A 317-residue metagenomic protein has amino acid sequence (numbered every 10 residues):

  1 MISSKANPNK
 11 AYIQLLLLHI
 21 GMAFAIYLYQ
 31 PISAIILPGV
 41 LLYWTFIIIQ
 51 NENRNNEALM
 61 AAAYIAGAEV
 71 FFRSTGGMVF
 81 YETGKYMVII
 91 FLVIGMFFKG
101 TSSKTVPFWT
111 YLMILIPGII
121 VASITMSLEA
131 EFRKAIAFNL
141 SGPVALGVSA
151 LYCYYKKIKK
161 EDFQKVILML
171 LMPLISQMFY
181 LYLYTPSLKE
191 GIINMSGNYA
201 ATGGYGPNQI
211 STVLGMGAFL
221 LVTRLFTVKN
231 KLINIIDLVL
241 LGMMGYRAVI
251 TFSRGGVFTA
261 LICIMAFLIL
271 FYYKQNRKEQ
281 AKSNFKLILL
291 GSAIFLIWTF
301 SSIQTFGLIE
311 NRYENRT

Functional and structural regions predicted by a protein language model:
I2-F98, I120-T125: N-terminal signal-anchor transmembrane segment
N9-I13, I48-A62, G100-I114, D162-L170 (+1 more regions): Membrane-interfacial loop-to-transmembrane alpha-helix junctions, especially the N-terminal start
H19-F24, A62-F71, I114-I124, L174-Y180 (+2 more regions): Aromatic-anchored segments of alpha-helical transmembrane domains
A34-Y43, E82-L92, K134-A150, N208-R224 (+1 more regions): Hydrophobic core segments of transmembrane alpha-helices in multi-pass, intramembrane catalytic enzymes
L42-R54, V93-K104, S123-I124, A150-D162 (+2 more regions): Structural signal for the C-terminal ends of transmembrane alpha-helices and the immediately following loop
F80-L92, V106-S123, E129-Y155, I167-L171 (+2 more regions): Aromatic-anchored transmembrane helix interface
V148, D162-I193, Y205-K274: Alpha-helical transmembrane segments of multi-pass inner-membrane proteins
Y182-T185, I250-T251, L268-R316: A membrane-periplasm/extracellular boundary helix in multi-pass inner-membrane enzymes that assemble envelope glycans
